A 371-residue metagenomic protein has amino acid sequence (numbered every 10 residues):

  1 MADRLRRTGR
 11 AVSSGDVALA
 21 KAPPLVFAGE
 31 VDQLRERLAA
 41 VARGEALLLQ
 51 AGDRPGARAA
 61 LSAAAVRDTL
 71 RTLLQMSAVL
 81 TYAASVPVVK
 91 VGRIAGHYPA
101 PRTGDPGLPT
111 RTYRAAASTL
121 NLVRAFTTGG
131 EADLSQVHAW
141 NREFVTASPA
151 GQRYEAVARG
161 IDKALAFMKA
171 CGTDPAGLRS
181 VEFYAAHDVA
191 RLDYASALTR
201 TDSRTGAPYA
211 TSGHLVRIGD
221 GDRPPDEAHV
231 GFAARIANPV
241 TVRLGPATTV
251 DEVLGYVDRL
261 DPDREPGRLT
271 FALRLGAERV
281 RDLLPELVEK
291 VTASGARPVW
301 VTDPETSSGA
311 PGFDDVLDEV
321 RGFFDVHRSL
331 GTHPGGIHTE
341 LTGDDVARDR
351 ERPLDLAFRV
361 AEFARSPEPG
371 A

Functional and structural regions predicted by a protein language model:
M1, S13, K169, K290 (+1 more regions): Intrinsically disordered, low-complexity proline-rich regions
M1-Q50, R54: N-terminal basic/disordered segments at the start of proteins
R7-G9, S13, F27-G29, G52 (+5 more regions): Alpha-helix initiation/capping motif
E30-A39, L70-A83, L284-G295, R321-S329: Short amphipathic alpha-helices and their capping/turn segments at secondary-structure boundaries
R43-A46, A83-V86, P266-G267, G295-R297 (+1 more regions): Short coil/turn connectors at secondary-structure junctions
P55-G56, L61-G276, V320, V326 (+2 more regions): Active-site-facing alpha/beta catalytic cores
Y256, R268-L273, A277-V299, T306-V346: Non-transmembrane, aqueous-exposed alpha-helical and coiled segments at domain scale
